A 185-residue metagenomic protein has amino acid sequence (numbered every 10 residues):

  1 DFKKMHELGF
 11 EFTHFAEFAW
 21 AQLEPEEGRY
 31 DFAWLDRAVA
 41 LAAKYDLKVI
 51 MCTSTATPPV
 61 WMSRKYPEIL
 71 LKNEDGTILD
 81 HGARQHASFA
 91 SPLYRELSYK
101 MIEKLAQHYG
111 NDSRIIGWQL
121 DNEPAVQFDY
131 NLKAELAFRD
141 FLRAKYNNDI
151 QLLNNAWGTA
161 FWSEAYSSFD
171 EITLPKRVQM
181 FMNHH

Functional and structural regions predicted by a protein language model:
F2-L79, E103-A106, G110: Aromatic-lined substrate-binding rim segments of carbohydrate-active enzymes
L79-H185: Polysaccharide-binding and catalytic clefts of secreted carbohydrate-active enzymes
